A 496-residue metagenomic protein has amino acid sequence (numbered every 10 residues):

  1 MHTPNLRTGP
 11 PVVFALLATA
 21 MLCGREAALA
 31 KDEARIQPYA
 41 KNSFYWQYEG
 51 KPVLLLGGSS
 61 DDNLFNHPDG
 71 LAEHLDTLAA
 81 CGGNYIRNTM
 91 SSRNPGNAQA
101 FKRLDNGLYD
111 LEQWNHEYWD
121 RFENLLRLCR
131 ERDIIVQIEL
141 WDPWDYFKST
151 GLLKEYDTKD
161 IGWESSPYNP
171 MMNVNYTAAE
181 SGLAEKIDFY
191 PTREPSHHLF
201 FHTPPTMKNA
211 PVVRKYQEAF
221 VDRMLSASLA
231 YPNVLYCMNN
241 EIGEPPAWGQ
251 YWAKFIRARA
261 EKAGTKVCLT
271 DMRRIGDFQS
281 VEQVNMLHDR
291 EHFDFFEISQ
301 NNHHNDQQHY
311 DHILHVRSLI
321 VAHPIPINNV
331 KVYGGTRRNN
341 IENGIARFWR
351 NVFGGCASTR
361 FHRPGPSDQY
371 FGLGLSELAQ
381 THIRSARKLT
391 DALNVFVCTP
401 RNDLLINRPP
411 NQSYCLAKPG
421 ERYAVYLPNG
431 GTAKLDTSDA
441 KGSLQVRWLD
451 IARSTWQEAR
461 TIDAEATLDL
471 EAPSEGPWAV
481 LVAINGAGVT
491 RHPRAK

Functional and structural regions predicted by a protein language model:
H2-F14: Bacterial N-terminal signal peptides that target proteins for export
L16-C23: A broad helix-preferring feature
G24, A28-A30: Boundary at the C-terminal end of the N-terminal hydrophobic targeting segment
K31, G334-G335, N343-R460, D469-K496: Aromatic- and carboxylate-lined catalytic core of secreted/periplasmic carbohydrate-active enzymes
E33-R35, A40-H292: Active-site mouth of glycoside hydrolases
I36-Y39, R408, D463: Short solvent-exposed loop/turn micro-motifs enriched in small/polar/acidic residues
P211, Y216-A219, S228-E377: Extracellular glycoside hydrolase catalytic/binding regions
